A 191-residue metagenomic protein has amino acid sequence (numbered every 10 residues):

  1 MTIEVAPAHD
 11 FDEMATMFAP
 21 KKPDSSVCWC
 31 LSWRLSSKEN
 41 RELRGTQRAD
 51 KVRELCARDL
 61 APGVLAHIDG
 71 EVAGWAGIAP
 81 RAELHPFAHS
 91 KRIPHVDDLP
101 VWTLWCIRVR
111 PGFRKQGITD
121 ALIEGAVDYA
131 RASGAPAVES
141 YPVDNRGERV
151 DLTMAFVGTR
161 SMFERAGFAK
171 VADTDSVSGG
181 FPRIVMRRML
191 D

Functional and structural regions predicted by a protein language model:
M1-L35: Conserved N-terminal entry element of GNAT/NAT acetyltransferase domains
C30-P62: Active-site rim helix/loop that mediates acceptor-substrate recognition in acyltransferases
E54, R58, H67, E71-R110 (+2 more regions): Conserved acyl-donor/pantetheine-binding loop and adjacent beta-alpha core of acyl/acetyltransferases and related
P62-V64, P100-W102, G180-M186: Short beta-strand micro-motifs in enzyme catalytic cores
V109, K115-A132: Conserved acetyl-CoA-binding loop-helix of GNAT-fold acetyltransferases
I123, A130-M154: Conserved GNAT acetyl-CoA-binding A-motif
T153-A166, A172-D191: C-terminal "cap" of GNAT-fold acetyltransferases
